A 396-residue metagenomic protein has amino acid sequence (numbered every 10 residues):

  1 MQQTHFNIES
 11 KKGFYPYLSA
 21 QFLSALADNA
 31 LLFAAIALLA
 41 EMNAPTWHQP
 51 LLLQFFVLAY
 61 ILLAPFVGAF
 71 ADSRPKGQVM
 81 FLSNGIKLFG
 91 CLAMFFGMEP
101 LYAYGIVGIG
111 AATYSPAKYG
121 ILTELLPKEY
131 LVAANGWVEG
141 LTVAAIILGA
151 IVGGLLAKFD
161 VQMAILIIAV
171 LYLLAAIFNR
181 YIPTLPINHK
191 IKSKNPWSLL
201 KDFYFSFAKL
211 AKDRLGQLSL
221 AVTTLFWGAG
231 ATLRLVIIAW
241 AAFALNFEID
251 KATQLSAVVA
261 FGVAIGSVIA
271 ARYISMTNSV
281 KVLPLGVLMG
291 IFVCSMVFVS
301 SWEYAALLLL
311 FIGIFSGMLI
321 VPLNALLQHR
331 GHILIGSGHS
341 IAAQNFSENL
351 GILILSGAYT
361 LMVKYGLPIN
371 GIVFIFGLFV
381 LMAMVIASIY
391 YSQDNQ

Functional and structural regions predicted by a protein language model:
Q2-Y15, T184-L220: Juxtamembrane intracellular "pre-TM" segments in multi-pass secondary transporters
K12, A93-Y104, S295-L309: Helix-loop junctions at membrane interfaces in 12-TM secondary transporters
Y15-L32, L53-A71, P75-K87, A103-A157 (+6 more regions): Substrate-agnostic recognition of the 12-TM MFS/MFS-like secondary transporter fold
F22, A30-A37, V161-L166, A208-I265 (+3 more regions): A single, central transmembrane helix in multi-pass transporters
F33-N43, A93-F96, I147-I168, A239 (+2 more regions): Transmembrane alpha-helix termini and helix-breaking/packing motifs in multi-pass membrane transporters
Q78-A93, V280-S295, F374-G377: Structural signature of the two symmetry-related core transmembrane helices
G120, E124, I165-N195, S388-Q396: Helix-loop junctions on the cytosolic side of multi-pass membrane transporters, especially the intracellular loop
V280-I320: C-terminal transmembrane helical hairpin of 12-TM major facilitator-type secondary transporters
